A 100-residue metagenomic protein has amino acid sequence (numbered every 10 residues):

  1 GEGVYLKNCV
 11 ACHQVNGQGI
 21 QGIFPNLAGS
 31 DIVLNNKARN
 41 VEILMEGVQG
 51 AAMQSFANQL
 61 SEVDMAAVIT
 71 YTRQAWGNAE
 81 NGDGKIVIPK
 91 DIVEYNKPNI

Functional and structural regions predicted by a protein language model:
G1-I20, L34-E46: Sequence/structural segment immediately N-terminal to covalent heme-attachment motifs in c-type and related
N16, V48, A75-A79: A general structural signal marking secondary-structure boundaries and capping sites
Q18-A28: C-terminal structural cap/anchor segments
N26-R39, A52-A66: Electron-transfer interface patches adjacent to heme c in soluble/periplasmic c-type cytochromes and di-/multiheme
D31, G47-V48, T72: Hydrophobic aliphatic residues
E62-I100: Flexible coil segments in periplasmic/lumen-exposed cytochrome c-class electron-transfer proteins
